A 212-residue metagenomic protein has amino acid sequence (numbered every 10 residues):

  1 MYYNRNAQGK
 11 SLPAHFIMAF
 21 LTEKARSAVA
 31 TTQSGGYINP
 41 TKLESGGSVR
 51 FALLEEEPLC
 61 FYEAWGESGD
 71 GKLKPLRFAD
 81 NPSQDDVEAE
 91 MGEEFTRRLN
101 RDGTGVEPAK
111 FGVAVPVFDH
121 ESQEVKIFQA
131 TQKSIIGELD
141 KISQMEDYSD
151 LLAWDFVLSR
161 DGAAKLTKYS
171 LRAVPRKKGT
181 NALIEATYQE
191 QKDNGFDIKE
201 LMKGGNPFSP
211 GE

Functional and structural regions predicted by a protein language model:
Y2-N6, S11-D147, N194-P210: OB-fold ssDNA-binding interfaces and closely related basic DNA-contact patches used across DNA replication/repair
A114, D155, K168: Beta-strand-rich binding-surface signature of beta-sandwich/beta-barrel folds used to engage anionic ligands
L151-K165: Flexible glycine-rich surface loops and low-complexity tracts that mediate binding to linear polymers
L152-W154, L183, F196-I198: Glycine-rich loops and low-complexity Gly/Arg-rich segments that provide flexible linkers or classic glycine-based
D161-Y188: OB-fold/S1-family single-stranded nucleic acid-binding modules
